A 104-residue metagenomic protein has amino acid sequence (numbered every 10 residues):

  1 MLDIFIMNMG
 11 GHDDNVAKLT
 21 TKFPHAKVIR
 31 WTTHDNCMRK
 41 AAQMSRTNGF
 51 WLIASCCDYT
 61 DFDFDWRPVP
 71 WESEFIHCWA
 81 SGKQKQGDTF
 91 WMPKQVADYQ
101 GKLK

Functional and structural regions predicted by a protein language model:
M1-K22: N-proximal low-complexity "stem/linker" segments adjacent to membrane-targeting elements
L2, T47-G49, G87: Short, surface-exposed beta-edge/turn micro-motifs
A26: Conserved catalytic and ligand/cofactor-coordination microenvironments
I29-M38: A short, glycine-/small-residue-rich helix N-cap motif at loop->alpha-helix starts within glycosyltransferase
M38-G49: Active-site nucleotide-sugar/metal-binding loop of Leloir-type enzymes
A42, T60-K104: Conserved catalytic core of nucleotide-sugar-dependent glycosyltransferases
S55-Y59: Acidic metal-phosphate-binding loop of nucleotide-sugar-dependent transferases
